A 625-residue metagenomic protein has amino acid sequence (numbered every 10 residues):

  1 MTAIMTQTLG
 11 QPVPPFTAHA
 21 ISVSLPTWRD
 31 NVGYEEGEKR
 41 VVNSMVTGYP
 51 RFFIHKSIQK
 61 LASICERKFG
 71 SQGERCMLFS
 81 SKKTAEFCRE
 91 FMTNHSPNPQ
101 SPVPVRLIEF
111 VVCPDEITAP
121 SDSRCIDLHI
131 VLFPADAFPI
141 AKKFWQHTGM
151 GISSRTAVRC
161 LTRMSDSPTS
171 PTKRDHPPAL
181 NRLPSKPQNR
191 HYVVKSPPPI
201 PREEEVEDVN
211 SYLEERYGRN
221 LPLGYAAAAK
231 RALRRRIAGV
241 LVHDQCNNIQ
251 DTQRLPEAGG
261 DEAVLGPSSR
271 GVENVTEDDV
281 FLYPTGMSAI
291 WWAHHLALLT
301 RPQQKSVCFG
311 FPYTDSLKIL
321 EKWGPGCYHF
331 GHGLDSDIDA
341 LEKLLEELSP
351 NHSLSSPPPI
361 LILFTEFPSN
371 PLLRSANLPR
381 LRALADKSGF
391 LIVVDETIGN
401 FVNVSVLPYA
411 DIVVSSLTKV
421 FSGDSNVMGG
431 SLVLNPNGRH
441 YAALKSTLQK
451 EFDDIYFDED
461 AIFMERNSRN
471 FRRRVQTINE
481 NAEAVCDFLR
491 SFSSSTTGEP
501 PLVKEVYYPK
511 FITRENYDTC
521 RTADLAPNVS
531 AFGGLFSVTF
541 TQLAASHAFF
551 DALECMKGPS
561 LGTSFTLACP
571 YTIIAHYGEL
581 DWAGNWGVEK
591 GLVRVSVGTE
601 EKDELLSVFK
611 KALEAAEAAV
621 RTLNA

Functional and structural regions predicted by a protein language model:
T2-L255, S268-T276, I290, R301 (+4 more regions): PLP-dependent enzyme catalytic core of the Aspartate aminotransferase-like
V209-P222, R236, K445-A548, A552-L553 (+1 more regions): Structural motif of enzymes handling amino- and sulfur-group chemistry
G260-E262: N-terminal alpha-helical interaction blocks
G266-P501, Y507, L623-A625: Conserved PLP-enzyme active-site core in the AAT-like
G310, E396, Y508-K510, F540 (+1 more regions): Active-site proximal loops enriched in glycine and acidic residues that flank catalytic Cys/His/Asp and coordinate
L432, G533-T539, V593-S596: Short cationic amphipathic helices and targeting signals
F452, L553-S564, A612-L623: A common structural junction motif
L502, F532, L561-S564, G591: A generic structural signal for well-ordered coil/turn residues at beta-strand boundaries that shape enzyme active-site
